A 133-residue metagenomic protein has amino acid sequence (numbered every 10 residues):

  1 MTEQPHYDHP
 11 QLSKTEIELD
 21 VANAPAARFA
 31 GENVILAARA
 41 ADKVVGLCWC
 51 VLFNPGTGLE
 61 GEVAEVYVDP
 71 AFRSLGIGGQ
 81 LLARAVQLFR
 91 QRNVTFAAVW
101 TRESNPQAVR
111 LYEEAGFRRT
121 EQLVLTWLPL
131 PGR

Functional and structural regions predicted by a protein language model:
M1-L59, A64, D69, L82-A83 (+3 more regions): Acetyl-CoA-dependent GNAT
G58, G76, Q107: Residues that form or flank phosphate/diphosphate-binding pockets in enzymes that use nucleotide phosphates
V68, S74-Q87, R110-E114: Conserved acetyl-CoA-binding loop-helix of GNAT-fold acetyltransferases
R73, V99-V109, L125-P131: Conserved beta-strand-loop-alpha-helix junction that forms the acyl-donor binding cleft
I77, V94, F117: Short phosphate-binding/catalytic loops that engage adenosine nucleotides
F89-T101: Conserved GNAT acetyl-CoA-binding A-motif
Y112-Q122: Conserved acetyl-CoA-binding loop of GNAT-fold acetyltransferases
